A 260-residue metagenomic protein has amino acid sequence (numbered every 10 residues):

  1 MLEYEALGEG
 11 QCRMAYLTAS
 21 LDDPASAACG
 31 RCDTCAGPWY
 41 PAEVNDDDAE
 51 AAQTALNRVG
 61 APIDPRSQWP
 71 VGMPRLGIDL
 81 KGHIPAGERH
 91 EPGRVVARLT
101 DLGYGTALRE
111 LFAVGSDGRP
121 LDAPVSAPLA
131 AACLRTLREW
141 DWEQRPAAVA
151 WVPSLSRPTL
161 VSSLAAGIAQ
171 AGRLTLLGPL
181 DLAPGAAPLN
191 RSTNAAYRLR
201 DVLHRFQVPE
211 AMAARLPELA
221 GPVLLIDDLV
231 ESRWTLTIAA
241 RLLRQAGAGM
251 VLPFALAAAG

Functional and structural regions predicted by a protein language model:
M1-L56: C-terminal helicase lobe
A28, R145, G247-M250: Short loop/turn motifs at secondary-structure junctions
A36, A51, A55, T237-G260: PRPP-dependent phosphoribosyltransferase catalytic core
D48-A148, P158, S162, A166 (+4 more regions): Active-site-facing substrate-recognition patch
V152-L155: Structural motif
I168, G172, L243-R244: Hydrophobic alpha-helical packing residues
L225-I226: Generic enzyme active-site microenvironment
E231-S232: Activation segment
